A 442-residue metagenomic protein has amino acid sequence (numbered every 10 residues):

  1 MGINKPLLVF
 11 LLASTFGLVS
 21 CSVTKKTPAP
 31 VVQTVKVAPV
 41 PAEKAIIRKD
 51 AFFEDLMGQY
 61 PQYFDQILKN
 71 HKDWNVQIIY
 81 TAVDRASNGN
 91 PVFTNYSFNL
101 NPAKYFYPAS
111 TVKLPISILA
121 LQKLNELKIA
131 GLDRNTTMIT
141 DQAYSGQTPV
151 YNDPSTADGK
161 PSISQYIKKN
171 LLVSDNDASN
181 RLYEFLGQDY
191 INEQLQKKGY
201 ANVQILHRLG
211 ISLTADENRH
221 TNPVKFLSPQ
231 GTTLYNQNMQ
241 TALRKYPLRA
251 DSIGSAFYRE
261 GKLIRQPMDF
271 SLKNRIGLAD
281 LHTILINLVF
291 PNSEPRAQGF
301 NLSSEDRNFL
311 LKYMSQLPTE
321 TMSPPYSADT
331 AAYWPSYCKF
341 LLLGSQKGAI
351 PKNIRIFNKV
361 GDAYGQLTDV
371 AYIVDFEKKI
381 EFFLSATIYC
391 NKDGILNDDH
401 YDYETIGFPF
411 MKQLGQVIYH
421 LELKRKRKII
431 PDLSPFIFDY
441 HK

Functional and structural regions predicted by a protein language model:
P6-T15: Sec-dependent N-terminal signal peptides
G17-S20: C-terminal motif of bacterial Sec signal peptides marking the signal peptidase cleavage site
S22-F64, N70, L263-K442: Structured C-terminal helix/loop/strand segments within mature extracytoplasmic catalytic/sensor domains
K44-Y63, K72-D73, Q142-A143, Q147 (+2 more regions): Active-site-adjacent helix/loop patches that line small-molecule binding or acyl-intermediate pockets
G58-L100, L384-A386: A short, well-structured edge-of-sheet supersecondary motif
F106-L132, L384: Active-site SXXK
K113-A120, M138, N170, L195 (+4 more regions): Residue-level preference for non-acidic, small/hydrophobic
Q122-T148: Short, well-structured active-site flanking segments
